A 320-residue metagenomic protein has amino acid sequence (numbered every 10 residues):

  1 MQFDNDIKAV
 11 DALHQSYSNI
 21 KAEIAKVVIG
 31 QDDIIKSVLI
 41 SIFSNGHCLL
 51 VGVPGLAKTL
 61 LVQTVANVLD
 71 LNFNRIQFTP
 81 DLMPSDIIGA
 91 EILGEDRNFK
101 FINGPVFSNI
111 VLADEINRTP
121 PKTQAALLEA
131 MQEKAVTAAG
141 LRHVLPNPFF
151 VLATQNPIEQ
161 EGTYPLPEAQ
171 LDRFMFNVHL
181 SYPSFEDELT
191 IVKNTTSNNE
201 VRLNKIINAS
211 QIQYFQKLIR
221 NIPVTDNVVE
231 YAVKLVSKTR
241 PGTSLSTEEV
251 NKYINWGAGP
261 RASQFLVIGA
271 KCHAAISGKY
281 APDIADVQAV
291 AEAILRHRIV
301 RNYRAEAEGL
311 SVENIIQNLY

Functional and structural regions predicted by a protein language model:
M1-D4, D11, S244-Y320: C-terminal engagement/docking regions of AAA+ P-loop ATPases
D6, V10-H14, V27-V28, N177-E249 (+3 more regions): Conserved C-terminal "switch" segment of AAA+ ATPases
V10-L56: Pre-Walker A (pre-P-loop) alpha-helix and adjacent loop at the N terminus of AAA/AAA+ ATPase modules, a conserved
S37-I40, L93-L112: Conserved alpha-helical scaffold flanking the Walker A/P-loop in AAA+ ATPase domains
L39-T79: Walker A/P-loop
V51-P54, Q77, E95-I102, E133-P148 (+3 more regions): Conserved Walker
L71, Y164-S181, N199-R202: A short helix-turn-beta junction within AAA+ P-loop NTPase domains corresponding to the substrate/partner-engaging
S85, F107-Q132, P146, E161-Q170 (+1 more regions): Conserved AAA+/SF3 P-loop NTPase catalytic/coupling segment centered on the Walker-B
